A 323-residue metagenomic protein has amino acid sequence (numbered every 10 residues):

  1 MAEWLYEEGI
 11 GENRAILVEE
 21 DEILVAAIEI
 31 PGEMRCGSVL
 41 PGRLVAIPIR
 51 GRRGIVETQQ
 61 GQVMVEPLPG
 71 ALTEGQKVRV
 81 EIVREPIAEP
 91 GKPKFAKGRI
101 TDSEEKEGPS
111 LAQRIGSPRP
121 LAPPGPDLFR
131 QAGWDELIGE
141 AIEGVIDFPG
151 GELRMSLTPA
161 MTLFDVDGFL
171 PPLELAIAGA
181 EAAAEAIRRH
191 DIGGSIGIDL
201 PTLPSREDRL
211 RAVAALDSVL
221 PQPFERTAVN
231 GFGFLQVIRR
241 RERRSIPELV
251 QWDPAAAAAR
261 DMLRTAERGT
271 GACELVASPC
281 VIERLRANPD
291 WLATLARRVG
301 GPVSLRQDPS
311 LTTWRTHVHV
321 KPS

Functional and structural regions predicted by a protein language model:
M1-E66, G70-A160, L305-K321: Extended, charged alpha/beta regions that create polyanion-binding interfaces
G54, P86, P149-P322: Conserved glycine-centered short motifs in functionally critical loops
